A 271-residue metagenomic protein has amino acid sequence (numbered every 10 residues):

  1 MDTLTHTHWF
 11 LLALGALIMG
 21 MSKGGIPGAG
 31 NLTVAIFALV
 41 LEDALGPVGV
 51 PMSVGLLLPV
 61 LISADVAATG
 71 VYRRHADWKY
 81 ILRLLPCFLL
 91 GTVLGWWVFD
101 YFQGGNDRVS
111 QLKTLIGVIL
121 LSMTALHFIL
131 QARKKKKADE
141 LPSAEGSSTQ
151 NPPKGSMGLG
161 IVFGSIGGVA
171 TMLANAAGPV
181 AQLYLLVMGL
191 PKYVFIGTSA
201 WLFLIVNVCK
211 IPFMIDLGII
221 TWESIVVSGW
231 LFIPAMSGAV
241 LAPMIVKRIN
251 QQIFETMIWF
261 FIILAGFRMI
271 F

Functional and structural regions predicted by a protein language model:
M1-M21, A35-V50, V71-G167, T221-F271: Juxtamembrane transmembrane-helix boundary motif
G25-V34, L173-Q182: Transmembrane helix boundary and interhelical junction motifs in multipass membrane proteins
V34, V66-R73, V180-L185, K210-I220: Generic transmembrane alpha-helix signature in multi-pass membrane proteins, especially transporters/channels
L45-L57, Y80, G189-W201: Membrane-interface alpha-helices at helix entry/exit sites of multi-pass transporters
M52-V71: Transmembrane alpha-helices of multi-pass small-molecule transport proteins
M157-M172, G178-K192: Anionic-ligand binding region
L190, V194-M214, S224-V226: Hydrophobic alpha-helical transmembrane segments of multi-pass integral membrane proteins, especially transporters
